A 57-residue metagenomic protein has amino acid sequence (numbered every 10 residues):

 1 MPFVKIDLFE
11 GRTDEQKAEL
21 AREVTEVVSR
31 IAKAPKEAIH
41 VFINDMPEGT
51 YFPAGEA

Functional and structural regions predicted by a protein language model:
P2-A57: A domain-level signal for the structural core that forms small-molecule/cofactor-binding pockets and catalytic centers
